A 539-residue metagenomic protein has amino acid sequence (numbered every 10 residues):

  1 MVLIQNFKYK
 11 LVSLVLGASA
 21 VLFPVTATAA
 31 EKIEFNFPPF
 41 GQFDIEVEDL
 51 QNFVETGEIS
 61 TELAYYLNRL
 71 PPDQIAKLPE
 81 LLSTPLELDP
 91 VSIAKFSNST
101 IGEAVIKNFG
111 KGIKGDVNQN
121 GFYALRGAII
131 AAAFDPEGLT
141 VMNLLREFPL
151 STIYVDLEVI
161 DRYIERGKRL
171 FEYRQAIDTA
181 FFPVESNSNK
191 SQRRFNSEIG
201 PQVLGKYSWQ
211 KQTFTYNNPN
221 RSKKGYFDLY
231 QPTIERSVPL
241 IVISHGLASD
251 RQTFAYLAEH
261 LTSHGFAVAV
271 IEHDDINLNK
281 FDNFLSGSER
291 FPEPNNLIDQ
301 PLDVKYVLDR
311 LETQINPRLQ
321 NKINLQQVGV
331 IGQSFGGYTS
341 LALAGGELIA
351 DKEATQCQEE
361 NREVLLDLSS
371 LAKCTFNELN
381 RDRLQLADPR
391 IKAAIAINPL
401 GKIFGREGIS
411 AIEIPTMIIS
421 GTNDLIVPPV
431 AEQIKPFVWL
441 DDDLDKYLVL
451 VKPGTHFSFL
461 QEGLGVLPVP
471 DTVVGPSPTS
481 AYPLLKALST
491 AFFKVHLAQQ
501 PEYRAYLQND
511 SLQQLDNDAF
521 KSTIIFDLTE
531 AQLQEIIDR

Functional and structural regions predicted by a protein language model:
Q42-E46, V54-R194: Mature extracellular/secreted ectodomains of secretory-pathway proteins
V184-R236: N-terminal cap/lid segment of alpha/beta-hydrolase-fold proteins
S237-G246: Short beta-strand element of the alpha/beta-hydrolase
G246, G332-S340: Gly/Ala-rich beta-loop-alpha elbow adjacent to hydrolase catalytic centers
A248, Q252-A255, H260, E272-I298 (+1 more regions): Cap/lid segment of the alpha/beta-hydrolase catalytic domain
R290-L325, A342, K352-D367, L371-A372 (+1 more regions): Alpha/beta-hydrolase active-site loop
D351-F404, I414, N423-L425, Q433: Mobile cap/lid helix-loop segments that gate and shape the active-site cleft of serine hydrolases
A411-Y482: Active-site-adjacent alpha-helix of alpha/beta-hydrolase-fold enzymes
